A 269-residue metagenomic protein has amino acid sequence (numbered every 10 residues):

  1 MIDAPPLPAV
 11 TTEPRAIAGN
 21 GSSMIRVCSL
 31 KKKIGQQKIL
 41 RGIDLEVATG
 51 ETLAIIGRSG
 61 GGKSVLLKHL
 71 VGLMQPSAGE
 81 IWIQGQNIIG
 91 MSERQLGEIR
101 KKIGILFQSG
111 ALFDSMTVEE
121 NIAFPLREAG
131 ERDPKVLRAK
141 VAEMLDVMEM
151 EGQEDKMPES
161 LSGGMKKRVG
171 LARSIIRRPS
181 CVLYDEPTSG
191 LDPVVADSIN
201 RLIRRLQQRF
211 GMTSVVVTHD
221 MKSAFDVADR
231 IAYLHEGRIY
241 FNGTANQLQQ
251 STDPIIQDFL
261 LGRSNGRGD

Functional and structural regions predicted by a protein language model:
V71: Helix-to-loop junction immediately C-terminal to a conserved catalytic motif
Q86-N87, P134-Q153: Conserved ABC ATPase "signature" region
M116-F124: Short coil-to-helix segment of the ABC ATPase nucleotide-binding domain corresponding to the Q-loop/switch region
M157-L161, M165: Conserved ABC ATPase signature
I176-S180: A short, proline-enriched helix->beta-strand linker immediately N-terminal to the Walker B motif in ABC-type P-loop
V182-D185: Catalytic Walker B motif of ABC-type/P-loop ATPase nucleotide-binding domains
